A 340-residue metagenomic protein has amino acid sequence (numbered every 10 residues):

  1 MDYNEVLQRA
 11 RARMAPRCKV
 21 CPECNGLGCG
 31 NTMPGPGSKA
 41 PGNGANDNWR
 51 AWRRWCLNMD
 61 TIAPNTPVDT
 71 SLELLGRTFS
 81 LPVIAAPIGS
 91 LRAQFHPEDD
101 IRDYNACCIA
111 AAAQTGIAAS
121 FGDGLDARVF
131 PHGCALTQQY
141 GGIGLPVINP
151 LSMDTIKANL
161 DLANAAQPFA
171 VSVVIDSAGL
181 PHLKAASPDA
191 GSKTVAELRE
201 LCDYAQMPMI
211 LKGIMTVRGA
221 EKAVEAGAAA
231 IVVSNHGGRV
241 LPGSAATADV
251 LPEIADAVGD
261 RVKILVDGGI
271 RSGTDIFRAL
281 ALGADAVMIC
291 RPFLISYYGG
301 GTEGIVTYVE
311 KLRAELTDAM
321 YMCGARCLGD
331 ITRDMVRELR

Functional and structural regions predicted by a protein language model:
M1-L27, G219, G238-K263, I270-R271 (+1 more regions): Conserved active-site-proximal phosphate/metal-binding subdomains
D2-S80, I331: An N-cap/entry alpha-helix motif that binds or orients negatively charged groups
G44-F130: N-terminal functional module of multi-domain proteins
W52-M59, A112, G116, N164-Q167 (+5 more regions): Structural signal for hydrophobic packing residues in well-ordered secondary-structure cores of soluble enzyme domains
F95, S120-G122, G144-L151, K184-D189: Flexible, glycine/proline-enriched loop segments at strand-loop-helix junctions that form or flank small-ligand binding
A110, Q139, L151-V266, G273-S296 (+1 more regions): Alpha/beta enzyme core
A118, V129-T155: Long, hydrophobic, well-ordered secondary-structure blocks that form the structural core and pocket-lining surfaces
A118-D123, L145-V147, V232-V233, V287-I289: Short hydrophobic alpha-helical runs that function as membrane-insertion/retention elements
